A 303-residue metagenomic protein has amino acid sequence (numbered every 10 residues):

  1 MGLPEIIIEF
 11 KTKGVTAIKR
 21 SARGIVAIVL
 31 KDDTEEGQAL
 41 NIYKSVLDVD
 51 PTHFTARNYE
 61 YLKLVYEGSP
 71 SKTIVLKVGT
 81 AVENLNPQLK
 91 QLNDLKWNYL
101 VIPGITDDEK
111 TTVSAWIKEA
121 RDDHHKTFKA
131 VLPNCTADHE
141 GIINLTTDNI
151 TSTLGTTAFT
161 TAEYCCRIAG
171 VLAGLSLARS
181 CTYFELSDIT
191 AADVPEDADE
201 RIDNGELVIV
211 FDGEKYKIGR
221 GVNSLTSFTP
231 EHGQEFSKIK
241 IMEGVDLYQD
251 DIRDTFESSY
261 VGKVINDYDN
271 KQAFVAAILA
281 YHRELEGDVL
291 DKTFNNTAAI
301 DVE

Functional and structural regions predicted by a protein language model:
M1-Y61, Y66, R179, Y183 (+2 more regions): Structured, hydrophobic secondary-structure cores that serve as assembly/anchoring elements
A17-K19, K90-L92, D199: A general structural signal for short secondary-structure junctions and capping/turn motifs
R23-I25, K96-N98, T127-F128, V194 (+1 more regions): Short, surface-exposed beta-edge/turn micro-motifs
D33-T34, P51, D123-H124, H139 (+4 more regions): Short linear motifs in intrinsically disordered/low-complexity regions
N58-T182: Extracellular Cys-Trp
F184-P195: Acidic, serine/threonine- and glycine-rich low-complexity intrinsically disordered segments that serve as flexible
